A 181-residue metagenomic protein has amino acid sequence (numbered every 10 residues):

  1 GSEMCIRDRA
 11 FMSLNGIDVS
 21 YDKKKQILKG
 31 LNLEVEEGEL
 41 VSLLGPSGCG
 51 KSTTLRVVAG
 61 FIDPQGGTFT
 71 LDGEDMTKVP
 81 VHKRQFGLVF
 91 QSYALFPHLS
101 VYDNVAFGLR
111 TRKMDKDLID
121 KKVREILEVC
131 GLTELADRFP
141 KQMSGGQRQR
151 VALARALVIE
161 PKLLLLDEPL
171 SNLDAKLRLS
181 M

Functional and structural regions predicted by a protein language model:
G1-I6: Short, small-residue-biased leader/transition segments that mark boundaries at the very start of proteins
K24-Q26: Short coil-to-beta microelement around the adenine-binding A-loop and adjacent beta1/P-loop entry of ABC ATPase
L44-P46: The feature captures the beta-strand-to-loop junction immediately N-terminal to the Walker
A59: Helix-to-loop junction immediately C-terminal to a conserved catalytic motif
G67-E74: Conserved ABC transporter NBD signature motif
K83-G87, S92-M181: ABC ATPase nucleotide-binding domains
